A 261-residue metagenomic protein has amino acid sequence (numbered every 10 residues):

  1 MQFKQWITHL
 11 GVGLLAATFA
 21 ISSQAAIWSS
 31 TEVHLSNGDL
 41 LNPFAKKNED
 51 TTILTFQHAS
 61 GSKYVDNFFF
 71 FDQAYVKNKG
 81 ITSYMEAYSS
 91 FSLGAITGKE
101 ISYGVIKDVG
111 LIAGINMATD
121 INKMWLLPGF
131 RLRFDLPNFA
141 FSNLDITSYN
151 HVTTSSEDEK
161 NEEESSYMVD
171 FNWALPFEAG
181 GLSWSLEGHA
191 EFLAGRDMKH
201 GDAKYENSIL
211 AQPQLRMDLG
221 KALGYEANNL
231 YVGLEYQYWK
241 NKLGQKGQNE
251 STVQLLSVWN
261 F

Functional and structural regions predicted by a protein language model:
A20-S23: N-terminal signal peptide c-region/cleavage motif recognized by signal peptidases
A25-A74: Short glycine/proline- and aromatic-enriched beta-strand/turn motifs that initiate or cap beta-hairpins
A25-S29, Y64-F68, L93-G110, D135-L144 (+2 more regions): Short loop/turn motifs that connect adjacent beta-strands in outer-membrane beta-barrel proteins
L35-L41, Q73-K77, A113-T119, S148-T154 (+4 more regions): Transmembrane beta-strands of outer-membrane beta-barrel pores
A45-D50, Y75-S83, N116-L127, S155-S165 (+2 more regions): Solvent-exposed loop/turn segments connecting transmembrane beta-strands in outer-membrane beta-barrel proteins
F56, A87, P128-L132, V169-W173 (+2 more regions): Membrane-embedded beta-strands of outer-membrane beta-barrel proteins, especially the hydrophobic/small aromatic
H151-N229, W259-F261: Outer-membrane beta-barrel transmembrane domain signature
N249-F261: Outer-membrane beta-barrel "beta-signal"
